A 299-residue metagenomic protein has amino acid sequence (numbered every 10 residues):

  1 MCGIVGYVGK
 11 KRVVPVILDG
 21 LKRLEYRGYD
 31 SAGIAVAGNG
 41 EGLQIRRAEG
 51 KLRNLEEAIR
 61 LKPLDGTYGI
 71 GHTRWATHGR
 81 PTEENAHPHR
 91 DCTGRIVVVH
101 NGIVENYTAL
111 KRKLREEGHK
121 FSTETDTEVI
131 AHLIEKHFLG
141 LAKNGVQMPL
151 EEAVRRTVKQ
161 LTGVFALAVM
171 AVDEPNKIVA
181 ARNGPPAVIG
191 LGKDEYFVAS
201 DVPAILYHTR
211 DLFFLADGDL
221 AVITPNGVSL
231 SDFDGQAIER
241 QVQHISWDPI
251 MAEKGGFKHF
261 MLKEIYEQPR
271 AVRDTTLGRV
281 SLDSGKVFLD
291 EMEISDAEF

Functional and structural regions predicted by a protein language model:
M1-F299: Conserved short alpha-helical segments that host acidic/polar catalytic motifs at enzyme active sites
